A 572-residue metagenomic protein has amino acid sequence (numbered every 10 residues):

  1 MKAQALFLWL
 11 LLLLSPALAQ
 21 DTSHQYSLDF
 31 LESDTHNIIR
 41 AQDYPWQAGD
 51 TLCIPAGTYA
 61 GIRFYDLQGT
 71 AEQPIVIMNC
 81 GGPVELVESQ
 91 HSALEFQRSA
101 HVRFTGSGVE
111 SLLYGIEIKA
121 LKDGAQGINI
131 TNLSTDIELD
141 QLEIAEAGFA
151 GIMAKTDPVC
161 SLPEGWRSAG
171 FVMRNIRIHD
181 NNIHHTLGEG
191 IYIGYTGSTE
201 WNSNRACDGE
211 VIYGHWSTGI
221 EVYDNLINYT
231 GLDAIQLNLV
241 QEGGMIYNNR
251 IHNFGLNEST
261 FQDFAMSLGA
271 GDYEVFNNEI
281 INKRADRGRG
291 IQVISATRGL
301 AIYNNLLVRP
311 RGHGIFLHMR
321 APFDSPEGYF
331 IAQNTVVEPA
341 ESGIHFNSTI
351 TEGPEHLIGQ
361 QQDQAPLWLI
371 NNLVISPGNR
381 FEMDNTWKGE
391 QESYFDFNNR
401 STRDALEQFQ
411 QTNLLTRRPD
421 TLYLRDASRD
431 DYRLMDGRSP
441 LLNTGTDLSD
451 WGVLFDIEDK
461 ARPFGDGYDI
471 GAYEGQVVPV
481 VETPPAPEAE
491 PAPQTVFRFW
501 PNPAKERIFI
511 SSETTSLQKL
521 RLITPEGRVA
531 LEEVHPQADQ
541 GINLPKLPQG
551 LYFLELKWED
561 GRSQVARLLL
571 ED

Functional and structural regions predicted by a protein language model:
L14-P16: N-terminal signal peptide c-region/cleavage motif recognized by signal peptidases
D21-D66, S439, E458, R462-P463 (+2 more regions): Acidic Gly/Asp/Thr-rich repetitive segments characteristic of extracellular carbohydrate-active and adhesion proteins
Y44-Q47, Y59-V76, V84-S107, E117-D136 (+1 more regions): Extracellular beta-strand-rich solenoid/capping regions of secreted or surface-exposed proteins that bind or remodel
T51, P55, P74, M78-P83 (+12 more regions): Right-handed parallel beta-helix
G57, T135, P548-L551: A glycine-anchored, Pro-Gly-centered beta-turn/N-cap motif
G61, A93, H101, A125-N129 (+11 more regions): Structural detector of coil-to-beta-strand junctions
F409-E474: C-terminal accessory segments
E490-W500, A504-D572: C-terminal outer-membrane/trafficking sorting elements
